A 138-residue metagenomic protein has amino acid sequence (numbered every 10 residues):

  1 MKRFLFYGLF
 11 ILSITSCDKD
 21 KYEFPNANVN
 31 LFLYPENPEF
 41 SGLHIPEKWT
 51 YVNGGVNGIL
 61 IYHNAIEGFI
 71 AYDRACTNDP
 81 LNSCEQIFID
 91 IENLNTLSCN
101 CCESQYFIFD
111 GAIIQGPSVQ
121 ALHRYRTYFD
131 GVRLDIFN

Functional and structural regions predicted by a protein language model:
K2-Y7: Sec-dependent signal peptide recognition, specifically the positively charged N-region followed immediately by
S13-S16: C-terminal motif of bacterial Sec signal peptides marking the signal peptidase cleavage site
D18-E92, F107-I108, H123-N138: N-terminal pre-ligand scaffold of iron-sulfur
I91-C101, I113-Y125: Short cysteine/histidine-rich metal-coordination sites, predominantly Zn2+-binding motifs
S104: Flexible, glycine-rich terminal cap/loop adjacent to redox cofactors in electron-transfer oxidoreductases
